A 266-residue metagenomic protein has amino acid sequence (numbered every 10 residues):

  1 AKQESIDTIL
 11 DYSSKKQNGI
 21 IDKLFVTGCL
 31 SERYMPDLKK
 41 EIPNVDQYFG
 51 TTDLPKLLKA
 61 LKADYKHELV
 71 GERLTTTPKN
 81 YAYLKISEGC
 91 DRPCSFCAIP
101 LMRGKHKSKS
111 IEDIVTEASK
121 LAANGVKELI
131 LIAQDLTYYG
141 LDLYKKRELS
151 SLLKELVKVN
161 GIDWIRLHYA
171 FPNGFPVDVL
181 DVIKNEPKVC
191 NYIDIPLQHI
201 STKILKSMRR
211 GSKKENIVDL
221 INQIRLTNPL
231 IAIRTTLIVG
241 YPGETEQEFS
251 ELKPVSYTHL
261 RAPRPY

Functional and structural regions predicted by a protein language model:
A1-Y139, D178, V189, I193 (+3 more regions): Proteins enriched for Cys/Gly/acidic motifs involved in redox and nucleic-acid/cofactor modification
D22-L24, R33, L38, P43 (+1 more regions): Conserved SAM/AdoMet-binding glycine-rich loop
S87, P100, P196-I200, I238 (+1 more regions): Anionic group-transfer/hydrolysis microenvironments
H259, P265-Y266: Single conserved hydrophobic/aromatic residue that forms the stacking wall/gate of nucleotide- or nucleobase-binding
